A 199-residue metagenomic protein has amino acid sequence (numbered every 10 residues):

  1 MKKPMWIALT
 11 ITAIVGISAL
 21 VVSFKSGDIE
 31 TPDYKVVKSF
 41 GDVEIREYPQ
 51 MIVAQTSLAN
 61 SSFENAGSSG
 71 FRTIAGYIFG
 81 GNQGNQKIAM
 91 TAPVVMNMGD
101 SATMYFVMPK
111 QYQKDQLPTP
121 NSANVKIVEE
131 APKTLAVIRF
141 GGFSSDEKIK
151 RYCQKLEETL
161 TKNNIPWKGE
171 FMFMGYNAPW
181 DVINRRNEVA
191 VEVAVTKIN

Functional and structural regions predicted by a protein language model:
M1-N199: A solvent-exposed interaction/effector surface
